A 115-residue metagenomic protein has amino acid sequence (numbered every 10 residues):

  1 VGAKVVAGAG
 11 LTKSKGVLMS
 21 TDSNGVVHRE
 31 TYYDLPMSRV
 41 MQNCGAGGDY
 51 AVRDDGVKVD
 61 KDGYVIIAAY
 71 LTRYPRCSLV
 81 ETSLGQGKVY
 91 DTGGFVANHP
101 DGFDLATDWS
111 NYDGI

Functional and structural regions predicted by a protein language model:
G2-I115: Solvent-exposed, well-ordered loop and adjacent helix/strand elements within mature globular domains that form
